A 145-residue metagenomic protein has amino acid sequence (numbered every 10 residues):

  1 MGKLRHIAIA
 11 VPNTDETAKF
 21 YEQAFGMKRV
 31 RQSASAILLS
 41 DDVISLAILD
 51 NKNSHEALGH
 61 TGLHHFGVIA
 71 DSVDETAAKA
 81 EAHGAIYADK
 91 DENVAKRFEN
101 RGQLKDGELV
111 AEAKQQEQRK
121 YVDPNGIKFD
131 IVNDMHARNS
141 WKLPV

Functional and structural regions predicted by a protein language model:
M1-D15, H64-F66, A70, V132-V145: N-terminal beta-strand motif that seeds the catalytic metal site of vicinal oxygen chelate
M1-K3, L58-L63, E112-A113: Short glycine-enriched loop/turn motifs at secondary-structure junctions
T17-E22, A80, G126: Conserved active-site tyrosine of GNAT-family acetyltransferases
Q23-V30, G84-I86: Conserved acetyl-CoA-binding loop of GNAT-fold acetyltransferases
K28-T61, K128-N133: Conserved short beta-strand elements that form part of the metal-binding/catalytic scaffold of enzyme active sites
H55-K79: Helix-adjacent hinge/juxtasegments
H83-V145: Vicinal oxygen chelate
